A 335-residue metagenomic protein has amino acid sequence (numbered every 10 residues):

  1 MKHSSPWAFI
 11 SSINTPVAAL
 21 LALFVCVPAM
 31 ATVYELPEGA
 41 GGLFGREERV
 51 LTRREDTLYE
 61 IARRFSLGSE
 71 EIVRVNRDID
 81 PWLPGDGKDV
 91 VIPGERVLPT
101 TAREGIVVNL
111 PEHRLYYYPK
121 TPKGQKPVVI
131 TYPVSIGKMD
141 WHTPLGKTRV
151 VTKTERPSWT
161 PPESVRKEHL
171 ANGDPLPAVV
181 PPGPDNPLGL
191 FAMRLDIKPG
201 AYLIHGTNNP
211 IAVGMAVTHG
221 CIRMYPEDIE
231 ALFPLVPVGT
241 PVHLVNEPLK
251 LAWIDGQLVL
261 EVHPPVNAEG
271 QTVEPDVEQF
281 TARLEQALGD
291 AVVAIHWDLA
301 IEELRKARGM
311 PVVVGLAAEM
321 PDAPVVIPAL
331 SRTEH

Functional and structural regions predicted by a protein language model:
K2-V17: Bacterial N-terminal signal peptides that target proteins for export
C26-P28: N-terminal signal peptide c-region/cleavage motif recognized by signal peptidases
V33-S66: Primarily a LysM-type cell-wall glycan-binding module
R53-L83, P127-V128: LysM (lysin motif) carbohydrate-binding repeats in extracellular/periplasmic proteins that recognize
E55, G85-V90, G239-V242: Loop/turn positions that initiate beta-strands
V97-G105, K250-Q257: Short, Lys/Arg- and Gly-enriched loop/turn segments at beta-strand edges
P99-N208, A231-P234, V262-E334: Gly/Pro-biased beta-strand-loop elements
F191, D196-P248: Flexible, glycine-rich surface segments
